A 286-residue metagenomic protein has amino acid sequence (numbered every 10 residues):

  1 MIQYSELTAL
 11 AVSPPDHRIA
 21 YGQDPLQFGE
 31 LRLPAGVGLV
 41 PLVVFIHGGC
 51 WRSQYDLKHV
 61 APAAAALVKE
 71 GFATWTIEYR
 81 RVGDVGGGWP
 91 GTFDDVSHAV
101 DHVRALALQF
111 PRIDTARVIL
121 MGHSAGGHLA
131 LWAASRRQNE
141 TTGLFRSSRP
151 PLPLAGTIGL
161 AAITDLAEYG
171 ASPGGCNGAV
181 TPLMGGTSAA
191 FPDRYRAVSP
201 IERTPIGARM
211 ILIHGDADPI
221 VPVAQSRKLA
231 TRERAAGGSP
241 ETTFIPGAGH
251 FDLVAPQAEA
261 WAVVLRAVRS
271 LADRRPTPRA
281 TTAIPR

Functional and structural regions predicted by a protein language model:
M1-V37: N-terminal cap/lid segment of alpha/beta-hydrolase-fold proteins
E6-P14, D24, E168-E202: Mobile cap/lid helix-loop segments that gate and shape the active-site cleft of serine hydrolases
A35-L39, V43-A66: Short, surface-exposed "cap/lid" segments of acyl-processing enzymes
Q54-A63, W75-T115: Catalytic nucleophile-loop/oxyanion-hole region of alpha/beta-hydrolase and closely related hydrolase-like folds
D101-S172: Primarily recognizes the serine-hydrolase "nucleophile elbow" in alpha/beta-hydrolase and SGNH/GDSL folds
L212-H214, D218: Short beta-strand/loop motif that positions the catalytic acidic residue of the alpha/beta-hydrolase fold
P219-K228: Conserved alpha/beta-hydrolase "acid-adjacent" motif
A248-A258: Catalytic histidine-centered segment of alpha/beta-hydrolase-like enzymes
